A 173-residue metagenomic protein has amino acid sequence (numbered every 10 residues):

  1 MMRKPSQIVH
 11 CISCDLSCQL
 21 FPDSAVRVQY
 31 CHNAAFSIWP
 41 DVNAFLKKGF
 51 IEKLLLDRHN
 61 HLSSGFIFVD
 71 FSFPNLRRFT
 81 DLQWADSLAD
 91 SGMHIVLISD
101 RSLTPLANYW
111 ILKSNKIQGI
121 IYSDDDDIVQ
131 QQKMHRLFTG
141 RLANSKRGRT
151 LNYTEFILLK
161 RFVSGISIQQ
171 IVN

Functional and structural regions predicted by a protein language model:
M1-R141: N-terminal regulatory/sensing modules of transcriptional regulators
N144-N173: Helix-turn-helix DNA-binding segment
